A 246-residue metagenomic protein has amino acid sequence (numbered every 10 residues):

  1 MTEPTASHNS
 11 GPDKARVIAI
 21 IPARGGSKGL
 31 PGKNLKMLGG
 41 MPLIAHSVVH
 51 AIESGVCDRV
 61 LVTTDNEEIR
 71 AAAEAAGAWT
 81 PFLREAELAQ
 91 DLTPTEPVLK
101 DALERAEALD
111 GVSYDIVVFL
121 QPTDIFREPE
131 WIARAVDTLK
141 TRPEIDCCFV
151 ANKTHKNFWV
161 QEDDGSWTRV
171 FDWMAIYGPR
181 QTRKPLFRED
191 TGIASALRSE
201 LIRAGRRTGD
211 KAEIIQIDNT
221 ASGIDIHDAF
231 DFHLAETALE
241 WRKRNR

Functional and structural regions predicted by a protein language model:
R16-T63: N-terminal glycine-rich phosphate-binding loop and ensuing alpha1 helix
V56-L61, D146, A221-G223: Short active-site oxyanion
C57, V112-Y114, R142-I145: Short, high-confidence coil segments that cap the C-terminus of an alpha-helix and link into the following beta-strand
E67-I116, R127, A133-D137: Short phosphate-binding loop-to-helix
P97, I125-D218: Conserved core of the sugar-phosphate nucleotidyltransferase
R203-I224, A229-H233, T237-R246: Catalytic donor-sugar/metal-binding loop of nucleotide-sugar-dependent glycosyltransferases
